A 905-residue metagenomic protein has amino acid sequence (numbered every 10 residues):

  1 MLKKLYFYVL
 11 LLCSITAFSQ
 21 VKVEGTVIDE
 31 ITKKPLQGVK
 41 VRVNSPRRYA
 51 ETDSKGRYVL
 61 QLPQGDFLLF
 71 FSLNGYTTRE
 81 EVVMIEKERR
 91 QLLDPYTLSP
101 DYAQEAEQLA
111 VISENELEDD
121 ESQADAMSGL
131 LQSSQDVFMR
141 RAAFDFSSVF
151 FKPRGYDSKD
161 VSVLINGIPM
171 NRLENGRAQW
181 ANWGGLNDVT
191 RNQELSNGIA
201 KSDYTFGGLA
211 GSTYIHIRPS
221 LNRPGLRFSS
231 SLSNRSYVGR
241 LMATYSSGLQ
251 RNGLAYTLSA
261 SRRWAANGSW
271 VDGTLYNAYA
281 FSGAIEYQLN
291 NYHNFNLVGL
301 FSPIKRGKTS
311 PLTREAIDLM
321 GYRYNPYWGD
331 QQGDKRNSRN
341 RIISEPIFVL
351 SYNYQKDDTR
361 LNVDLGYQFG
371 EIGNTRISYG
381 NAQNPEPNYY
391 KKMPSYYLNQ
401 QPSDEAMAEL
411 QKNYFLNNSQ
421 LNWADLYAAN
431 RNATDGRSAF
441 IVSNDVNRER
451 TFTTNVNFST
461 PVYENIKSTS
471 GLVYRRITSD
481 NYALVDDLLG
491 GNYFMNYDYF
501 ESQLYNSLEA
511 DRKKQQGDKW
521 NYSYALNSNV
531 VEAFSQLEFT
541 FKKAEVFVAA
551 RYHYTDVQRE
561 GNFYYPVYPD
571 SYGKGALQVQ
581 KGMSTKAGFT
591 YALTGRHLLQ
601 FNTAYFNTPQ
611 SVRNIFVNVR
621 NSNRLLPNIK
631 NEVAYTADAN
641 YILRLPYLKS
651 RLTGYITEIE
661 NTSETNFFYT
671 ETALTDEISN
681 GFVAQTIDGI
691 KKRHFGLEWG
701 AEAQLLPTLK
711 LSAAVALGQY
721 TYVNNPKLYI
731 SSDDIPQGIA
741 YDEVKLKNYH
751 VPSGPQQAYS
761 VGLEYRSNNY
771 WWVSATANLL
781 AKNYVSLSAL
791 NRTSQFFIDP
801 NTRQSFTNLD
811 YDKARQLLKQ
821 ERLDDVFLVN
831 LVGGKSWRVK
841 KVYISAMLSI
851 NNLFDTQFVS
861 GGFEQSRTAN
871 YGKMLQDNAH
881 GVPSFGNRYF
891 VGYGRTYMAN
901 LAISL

Functional and structural regions predicted by a protein language model:
L130, M139, I168-I199, I215-R218 (+2 more regions): Short acidic/polar hinge/loop motifs at secondary-structure boundaries that mediate gating or recognition
S202, S212-L249, A260-D272, T776: Short strand-turn segments of transmembrane beta-barrel domains in outer membranes, especially the first one or two
E286, N294-S351, T375-S443, E501-K514 (+1 more regions): Acidic/polar loop-and-plug regions of large Gram-negative outer-membrane beta-barrel proteins
K305, P311-A316, K513, D556-V567 (+9 more regions): Surface-exposed extracellular loop regions of Gram-negative outer-membrane beta-barrel proteins, predominantly
R323-I347, S351, K514-D518, Y522-S528 (+7 more regions): Outer-membrane beta-barrel signature, preferentially recognizing the C-terminal barrel domain of Gram-negative
I441, K467-T594, K727: Signature of Gram-negative outer-membrane beta-barrel scaffolds
I656-E658, G681-L790, N900-S904: Gram-negative outer-membrane beta-barrel transporters
I659, L711, L779-N801, K835-L905: C-terminal beta-signal and adjacent terminal beta-strands/loops of Gram-negative outer-membrane beta-barrel proteins
